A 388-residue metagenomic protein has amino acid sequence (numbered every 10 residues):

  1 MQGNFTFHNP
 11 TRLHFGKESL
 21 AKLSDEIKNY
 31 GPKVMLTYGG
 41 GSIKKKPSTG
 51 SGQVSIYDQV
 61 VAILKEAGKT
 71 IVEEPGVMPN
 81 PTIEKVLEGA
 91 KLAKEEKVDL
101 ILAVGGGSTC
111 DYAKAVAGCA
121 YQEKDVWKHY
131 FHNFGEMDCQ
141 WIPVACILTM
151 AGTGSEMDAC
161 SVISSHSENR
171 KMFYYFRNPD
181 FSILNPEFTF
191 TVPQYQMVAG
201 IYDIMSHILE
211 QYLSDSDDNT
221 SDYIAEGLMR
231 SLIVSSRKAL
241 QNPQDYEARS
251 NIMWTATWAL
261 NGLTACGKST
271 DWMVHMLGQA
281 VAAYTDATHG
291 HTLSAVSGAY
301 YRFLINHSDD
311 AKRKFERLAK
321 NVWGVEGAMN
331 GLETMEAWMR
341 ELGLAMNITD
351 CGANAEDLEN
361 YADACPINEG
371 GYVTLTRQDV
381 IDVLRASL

Functional and structural regions predicted by a protein language model:
M1-L100: ATP/NTP phosphate-donor binding region
T11, A21, Q122-N219: A glycine/threonine-rich phosphate-anchoring loop and its flanking beta-alpha core in nucleotide/phosphate-binding
L87-A90, T109-E123, M157-D158: Short Gly/Thr/Asp-enriched flexible loops that form oxyanion-binding sites at enzyme active sites
V98-V116, T149-S155, Y284-A287: Glycine/serine-rich anion-binding loops at beta->alpha junctions that coordinate negatively charged ligand groups
M205-L209, R249-L260, S297, M335 (+3 more regions): Short alpha-helical scaffolding segments that buttress acidic/His motifs in well-ordered protein cores
Q211-E333: Active-site segments that bind and position negatively charged phosphate/pyrophosphate groups
R317-L388: C-terminal charged capping/lid subdomain of soluble metabolic enzymes
